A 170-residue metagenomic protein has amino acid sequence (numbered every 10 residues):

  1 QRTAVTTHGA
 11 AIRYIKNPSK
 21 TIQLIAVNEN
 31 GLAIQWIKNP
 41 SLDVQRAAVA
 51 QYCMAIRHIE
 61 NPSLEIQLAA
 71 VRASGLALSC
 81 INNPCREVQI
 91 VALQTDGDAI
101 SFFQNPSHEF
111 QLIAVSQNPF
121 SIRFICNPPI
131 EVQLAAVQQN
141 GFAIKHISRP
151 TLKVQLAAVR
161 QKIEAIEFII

Functional and structural regions predicted by a protein language model:
Q1-I170: Alpha-helical scaffold segments
